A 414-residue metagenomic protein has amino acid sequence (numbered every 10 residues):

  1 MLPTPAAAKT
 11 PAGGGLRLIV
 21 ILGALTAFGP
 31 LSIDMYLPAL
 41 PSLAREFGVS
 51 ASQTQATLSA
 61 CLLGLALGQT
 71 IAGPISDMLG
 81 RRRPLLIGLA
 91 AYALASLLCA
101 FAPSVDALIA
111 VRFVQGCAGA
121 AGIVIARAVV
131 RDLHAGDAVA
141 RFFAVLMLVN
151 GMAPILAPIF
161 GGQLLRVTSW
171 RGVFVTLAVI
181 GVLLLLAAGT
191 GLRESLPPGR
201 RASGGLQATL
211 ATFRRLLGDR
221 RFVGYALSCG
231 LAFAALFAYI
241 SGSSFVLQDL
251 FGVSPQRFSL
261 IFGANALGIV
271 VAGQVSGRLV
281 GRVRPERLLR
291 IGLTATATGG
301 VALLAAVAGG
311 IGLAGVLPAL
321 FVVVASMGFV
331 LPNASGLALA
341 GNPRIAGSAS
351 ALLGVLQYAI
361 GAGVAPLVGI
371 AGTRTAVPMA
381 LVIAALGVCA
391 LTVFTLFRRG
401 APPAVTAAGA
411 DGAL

Functional and structural regions predicted by a protein language model:
T4-P11, S195-Y225: Juxtamembrane intracellular "pre-TM" segments in multi-pass secondary transporters
E46-G48, G80, F101-A107, A118 (+2 more regions): Helix-breaking motifs and short loop linkers at transmembrane-helix boundaries and internal kinks in secondary membrane
L67-D106: Conserved MFS/SLC helix-loop-helix module at the cytosolic interface between two early adjacent transmembrane helices
Q69-G80, A272-E286: Helix-to-loop junctions at the C-terminal end of transmembrane segments in multipass secondary transporters
A91, A95-L98, D106-V114, A314-L320: Paired small-residue
P103, A107, G136, A144-T190: Helix-loop-helix hairpin linking two adjacent transmembrane segments in secondary transporters
V111-M152: Cytoplasmic helix-loop-helix junction between adjacent transmembrane helices in 12-TM secondary transporters
V179-P198, V393-F397: C-terminal membrane-cytosol helix-exit motif in multi-pass small-molecule transporters
